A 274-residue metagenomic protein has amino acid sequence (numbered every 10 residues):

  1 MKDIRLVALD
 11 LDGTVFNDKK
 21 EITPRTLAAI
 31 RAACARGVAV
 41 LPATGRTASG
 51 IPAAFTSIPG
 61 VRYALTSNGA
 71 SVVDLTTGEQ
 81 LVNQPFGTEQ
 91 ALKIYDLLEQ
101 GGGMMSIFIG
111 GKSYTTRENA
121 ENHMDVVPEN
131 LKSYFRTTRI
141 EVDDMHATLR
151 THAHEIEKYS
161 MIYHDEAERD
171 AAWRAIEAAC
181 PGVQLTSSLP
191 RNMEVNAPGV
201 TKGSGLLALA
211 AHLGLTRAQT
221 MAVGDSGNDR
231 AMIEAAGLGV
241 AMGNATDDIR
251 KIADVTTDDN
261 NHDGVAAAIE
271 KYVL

Functional and structural regions predicted by a protein language model:
M1-L6, I22-T23, A178, M193-L274: Mg2+-dependent phosphoryl-transfer enzymes with acidic/Ser/Thr/Gly-rich catalytic loops
D3-K19, I94: Asp-based phosphoryl-transfer active-site loop
D18-K19, I51-A53, L75-T76, R117 (+4 more regions): Short glycine-/acidic-enriched loop or helix-start segments at secondary-structure transitions that form or flank
E21-E129: Active-site phosphate-binding/coordination module
R31-A35, E99, E177, E234 (+1 more regions): Anion (oxyanion) recognition and catalysis
A48-P52, R169, G203, D229-R230: Short, well-ordered alpha-helical microsegments
S57-G60, N68, T76, A179-P181 (+2 more regions): Short, structured coil segments at secondary-structure junctions
L97, G101-M104, F108-V223: Conserved acidic, metal-coordinating active-site core of Asp-based, Mg2+-dependent phosphoryl-transfer enzymes
